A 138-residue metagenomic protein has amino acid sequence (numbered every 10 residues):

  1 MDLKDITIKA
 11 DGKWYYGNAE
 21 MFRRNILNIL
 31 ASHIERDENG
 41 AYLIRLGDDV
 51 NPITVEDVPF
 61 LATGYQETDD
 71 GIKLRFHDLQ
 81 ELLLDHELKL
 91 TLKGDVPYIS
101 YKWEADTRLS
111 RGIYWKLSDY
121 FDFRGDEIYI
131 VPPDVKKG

Functional and structural regions predicted by a protein language model:
M1-G138: Terminal leader/tail segments of proteins
